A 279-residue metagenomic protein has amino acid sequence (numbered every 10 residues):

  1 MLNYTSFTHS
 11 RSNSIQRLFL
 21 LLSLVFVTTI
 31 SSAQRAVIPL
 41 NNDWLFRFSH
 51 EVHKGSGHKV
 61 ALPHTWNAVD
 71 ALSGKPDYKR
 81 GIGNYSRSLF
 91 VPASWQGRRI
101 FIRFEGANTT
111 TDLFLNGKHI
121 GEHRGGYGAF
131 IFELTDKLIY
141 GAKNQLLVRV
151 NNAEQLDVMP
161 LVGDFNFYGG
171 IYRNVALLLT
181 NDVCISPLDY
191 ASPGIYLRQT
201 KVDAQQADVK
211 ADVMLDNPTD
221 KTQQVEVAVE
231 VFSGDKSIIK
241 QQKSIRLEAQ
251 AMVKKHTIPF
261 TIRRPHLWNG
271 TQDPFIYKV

Functional and structural regions predicted by a protein language model:
M1-S12, Q16-L21, V25, S31-V279: Secreted/periplasmic carbohydrate-active enzymes, especially glycoside hydrolases
